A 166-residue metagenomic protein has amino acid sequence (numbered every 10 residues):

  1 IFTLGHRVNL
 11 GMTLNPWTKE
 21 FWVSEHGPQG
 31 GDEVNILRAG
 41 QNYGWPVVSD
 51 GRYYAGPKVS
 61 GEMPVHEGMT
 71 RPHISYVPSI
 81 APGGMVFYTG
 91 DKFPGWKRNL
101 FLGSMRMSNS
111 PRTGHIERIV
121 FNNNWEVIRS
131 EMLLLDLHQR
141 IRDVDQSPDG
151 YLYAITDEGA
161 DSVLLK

Functional and structural regions predicted by a protein language model:
I1-E131, Q139, D161-S162: Beta-propeller domain segments
D143-K166: Blade-level signature of beta-propeller repeat domains, shared across WD40, Kelch, NHL, RCC1 and BNR/Asp-box propellers
